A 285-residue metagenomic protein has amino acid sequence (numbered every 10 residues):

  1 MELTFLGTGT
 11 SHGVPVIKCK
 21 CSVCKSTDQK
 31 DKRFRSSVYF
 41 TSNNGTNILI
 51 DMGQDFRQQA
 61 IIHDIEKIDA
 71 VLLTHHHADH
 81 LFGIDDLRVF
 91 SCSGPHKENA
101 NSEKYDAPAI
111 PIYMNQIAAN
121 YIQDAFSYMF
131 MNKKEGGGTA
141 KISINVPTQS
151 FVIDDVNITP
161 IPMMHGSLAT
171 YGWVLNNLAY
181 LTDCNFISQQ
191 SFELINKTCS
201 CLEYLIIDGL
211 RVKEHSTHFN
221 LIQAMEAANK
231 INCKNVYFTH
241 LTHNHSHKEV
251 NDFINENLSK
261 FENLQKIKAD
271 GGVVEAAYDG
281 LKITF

Functional and structural regions predicted by a protein language model:
M1-L181, N185-Q190, V250-F285: Binuclear metal-dependent hydrolase catalytic cores
S188-F285: Binuclear metal-ion centers of metallo-dependent hydrolases, dominated by the metallo-beta-lactamase
